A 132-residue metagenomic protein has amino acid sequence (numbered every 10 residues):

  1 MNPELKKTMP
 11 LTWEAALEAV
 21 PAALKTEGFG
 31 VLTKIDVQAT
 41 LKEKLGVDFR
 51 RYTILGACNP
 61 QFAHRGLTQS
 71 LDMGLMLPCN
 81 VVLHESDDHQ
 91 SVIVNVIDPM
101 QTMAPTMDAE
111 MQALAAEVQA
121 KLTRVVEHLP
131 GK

Functional and structural regions predicted by a protein language model:
M1-E27, E127: Terminal, regulation- and interaction-focused segments at domain boundaries
A15, D36, A113, E117: Conserved active-site and cofactor/substrate-binding residues in soluble primary-metabolism enzymes
A16, H64, M103-P105: Intrinsically disordered, low-complexity acidic/polar segments
L17, N59, Q119-L122: Short amphipathic alpha-helical/adjacent loop interface patches that line ligand and macromolecule-binding sites
P21, Q38-A39, T123: Short glycine-/small-residue-rich flexible loop motifs, especially phosphate/cofactor-binding loops
G30, D36-V82: Compact, glycine-rich, soluble single-domain proteins
N80-D108: Beta-strand/loop substructures that line and gate deep hydrophobic ligand-binding cavities in soluble
A104-K132: Well-ordered alpha/beta subsegment
